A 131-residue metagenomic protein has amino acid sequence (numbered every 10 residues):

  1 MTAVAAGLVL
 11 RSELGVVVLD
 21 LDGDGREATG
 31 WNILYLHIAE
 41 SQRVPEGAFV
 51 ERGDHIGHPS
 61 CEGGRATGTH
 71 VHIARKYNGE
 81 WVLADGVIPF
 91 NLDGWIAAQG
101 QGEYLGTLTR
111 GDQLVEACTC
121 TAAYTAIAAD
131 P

Functional and structural regions predicted by a protein language model:
M1-A3, G7-V9, G47-S60: A structural signal for short beta-strand/turn segments enriched in small hydrophobics and glycine
T2-R43, R65-R75: Zn2+-dependent peptidoglycan hydrolase active-site motif and core
E27, G57, L114-E116: Secretory pathway export signals and precursors
P45-E51, A74-P131: Acidic, glycine-rich catalytic/binding loops that coordinate metals and/or anionic ligands
E51-C61, A66-E80: Active-site/pore-lining binding-face segments in mid-to-C-terminal subdomains
